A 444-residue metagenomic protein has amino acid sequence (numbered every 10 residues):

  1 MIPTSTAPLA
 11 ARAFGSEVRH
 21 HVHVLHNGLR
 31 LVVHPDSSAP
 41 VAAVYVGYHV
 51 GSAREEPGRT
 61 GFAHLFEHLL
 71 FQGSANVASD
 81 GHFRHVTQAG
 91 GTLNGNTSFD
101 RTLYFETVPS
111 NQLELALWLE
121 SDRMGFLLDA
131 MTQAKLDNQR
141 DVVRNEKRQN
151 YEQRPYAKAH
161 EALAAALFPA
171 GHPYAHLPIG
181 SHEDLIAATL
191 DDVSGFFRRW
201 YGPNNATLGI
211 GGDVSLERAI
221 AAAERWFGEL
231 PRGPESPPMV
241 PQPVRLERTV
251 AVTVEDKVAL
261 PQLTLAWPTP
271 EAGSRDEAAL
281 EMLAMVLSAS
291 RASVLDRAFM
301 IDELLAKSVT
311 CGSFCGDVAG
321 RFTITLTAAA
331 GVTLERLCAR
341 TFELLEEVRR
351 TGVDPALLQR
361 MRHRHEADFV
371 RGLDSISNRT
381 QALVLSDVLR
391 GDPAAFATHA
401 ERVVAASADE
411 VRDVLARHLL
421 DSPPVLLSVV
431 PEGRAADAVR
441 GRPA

Functional and structural regions predicted by a protein language model:
I2-P3, V24, G81-E235, Q242 (+4 more regions): Charge-rich, well-structured scaffold segments of protease-associated domains
P3-P40: N- or domain-start disorder-to-order transition segments that initiate the globular core
F14-E17, Q88, R245-E247: Short solvent-exposed loop/turn micro-motifs enriched in small/polar/acidic residues
R19, N27-L29, P40-V46, D100-T102 (+5 more regions): Envelope-exposed proteins and targeting segments
L31-V33, V41-A42, A53-E56, E114 (+1 more regions): Short, solvent-exposed loop/turn elements at domain surfaces
S38, A43-T107, E152, A175-I179 (+1 more regions): M16/MPP (pitrilysin/insulinase) zinc-metallopeptidase core fold and M16-derived inactive scaffolds
P238-M239, T249, L265: Long, positively charged, glycine-interspersed low-complexity recognition regions
L287-A289, F314: Catalytic adenosine-cofactor/nucleotide-binding cores of aminoacyl-tRNA synthetases and other
